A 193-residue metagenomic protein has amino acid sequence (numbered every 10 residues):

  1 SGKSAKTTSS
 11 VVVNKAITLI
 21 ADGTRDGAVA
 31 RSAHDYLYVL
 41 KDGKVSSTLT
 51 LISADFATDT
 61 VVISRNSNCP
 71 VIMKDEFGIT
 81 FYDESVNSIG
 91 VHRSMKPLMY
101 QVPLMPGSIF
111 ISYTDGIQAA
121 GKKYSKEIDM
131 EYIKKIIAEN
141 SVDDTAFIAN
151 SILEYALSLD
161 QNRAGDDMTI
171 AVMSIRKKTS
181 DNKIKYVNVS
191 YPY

Functional and structural regions predicted by a protein language model:
S1, N68-V71, G78-T80, S88 (+1 more regions): Short, surface-exposed beta-strand-loop junctions and turns on beta-sheet-rich folds
K3-F77, P97, A149-S174: Catalytic core of PPM/PP2C metal-dependent serine/threonine phosphatase domains
V11-N14, F81, E127-E131: Glycine-rich, phosphate-binding/catalytic loops in enzymes
G27-R31, T50, M105-S112, I117-Y193: C-terminal catalytic subdomain
V61-R65, T80-D83, D181-I184: Amphipathic coiled-coil signal-relay and dimerization helices
N87-S88, K178: Active-site/binding-pocket entry motifs
V91-S94: Short, structured beta-strand/loop micro-motifs enriched in basic residues and often containing a Trp
